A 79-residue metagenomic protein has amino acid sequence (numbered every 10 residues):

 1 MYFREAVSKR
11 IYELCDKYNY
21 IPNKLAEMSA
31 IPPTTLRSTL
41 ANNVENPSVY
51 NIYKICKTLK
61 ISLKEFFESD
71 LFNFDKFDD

Functional and structural regions predicted by a protein language model:
M1, S38, F67-D79: Short, charged recognition helix plus adjacent turn of helix-turn-helix-like nucleic-acid-binding domains
M1-I21: A short, Lys/Arg-rich alpha-helix, primarily the initiator
Y12, D16, A41, L71: Residue-level detection of the helix-turn-helix DNA-binding "recognition helix"
L25-A26: Short alpha-helical "recognition helix" segments of helix-turn-helix
A30-P47: Recognition helix of helix-turn-helix/homeodomain-like DNA-binding domains that insert into the DNA major groove
N43-K57: Short, basic-rich loop-to-helix N-cap that marks the start of a DNA-contacting helix
